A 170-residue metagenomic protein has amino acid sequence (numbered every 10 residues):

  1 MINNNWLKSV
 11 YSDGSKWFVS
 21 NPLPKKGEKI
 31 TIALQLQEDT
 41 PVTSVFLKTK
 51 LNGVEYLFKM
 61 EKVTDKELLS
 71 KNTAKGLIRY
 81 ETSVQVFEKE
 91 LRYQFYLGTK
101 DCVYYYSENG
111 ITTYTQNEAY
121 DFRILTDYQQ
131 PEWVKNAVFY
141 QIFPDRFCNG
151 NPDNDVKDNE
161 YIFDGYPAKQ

Functional and structural regions predicted by a protein language model:
M1-L51, Y56-Q170: N-terminal structural segment of carbohydrate-active enzymes
